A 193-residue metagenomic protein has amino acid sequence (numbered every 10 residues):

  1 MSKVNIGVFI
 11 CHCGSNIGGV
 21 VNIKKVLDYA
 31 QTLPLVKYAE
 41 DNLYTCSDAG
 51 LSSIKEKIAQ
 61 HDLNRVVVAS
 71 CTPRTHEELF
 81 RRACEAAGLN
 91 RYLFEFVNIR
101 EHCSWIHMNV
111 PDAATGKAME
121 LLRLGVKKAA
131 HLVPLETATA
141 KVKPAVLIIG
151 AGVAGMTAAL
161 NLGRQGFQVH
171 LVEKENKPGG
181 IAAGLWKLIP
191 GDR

Functional and structural regions predicted by a protein language model:
M1-R193: Residues forming the flavin
